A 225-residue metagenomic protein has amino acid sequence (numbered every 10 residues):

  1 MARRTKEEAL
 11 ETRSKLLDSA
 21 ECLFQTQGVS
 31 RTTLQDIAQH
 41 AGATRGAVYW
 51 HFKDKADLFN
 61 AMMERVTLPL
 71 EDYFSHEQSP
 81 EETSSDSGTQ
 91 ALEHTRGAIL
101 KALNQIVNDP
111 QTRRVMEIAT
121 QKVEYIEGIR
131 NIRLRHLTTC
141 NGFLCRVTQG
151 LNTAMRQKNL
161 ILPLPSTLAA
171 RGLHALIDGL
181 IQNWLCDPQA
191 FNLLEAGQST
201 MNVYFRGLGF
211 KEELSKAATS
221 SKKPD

Functional and structural regions predicted by a protein language model:
M1-Q27, R31-A43, A56-N60: Basic, helix-initiating cap at the start of DNA-binding domains
R4, R113-V115, R130-L137, N141 (+2 more regions): Hydrophobic/aromatic-rich alpha-helical bundle segments in the mid-to-C-terminal region
T26-S30, D109, Q157-K158: Short coil/turn segments at alpha/beta junctions that flank glycine-rich nucleotide-binding fingerprints
G42-F52: Short hydrophobic/aromatic patch on the recognition helix
A61, S75-R114, S166, A170-L173 (+2 more regions): Hydrophobic alpha-helical connector segments
E64-L70: Short, basic, alpha-helical segments at the C-terminal edge of helix-turn-helix-like DNA-binding modules
E71, S75, D86-G97, P110 (+2 more regions): Amphipathic alpha-helical packing segments from all-alpha helical-bundle domains
L100-N108, E117-E127, Y204-G207: Helix-loop "lid/cap" segments that line or gate small-molecule binding pockets
